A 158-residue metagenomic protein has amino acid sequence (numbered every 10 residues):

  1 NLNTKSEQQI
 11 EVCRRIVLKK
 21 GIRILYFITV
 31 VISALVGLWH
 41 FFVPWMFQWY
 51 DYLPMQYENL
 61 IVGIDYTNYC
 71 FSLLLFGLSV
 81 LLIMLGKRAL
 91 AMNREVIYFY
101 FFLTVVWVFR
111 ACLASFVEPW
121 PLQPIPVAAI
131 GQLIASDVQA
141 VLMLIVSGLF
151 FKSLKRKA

Functional and structural regions predicted by a protein language model:
R15-S33: Cytosolic juxtamembrane helix and N-cap/initiation of the first transmembrane helix
V31, G37, P44, N59-K87 (+1 more regions): Core segments of alpha-helical transmembrane spans in multipass integral membrane proteins
F41-D51, F116: Membrane-helix interface motif
D51-I61: Perimembrane loop-to-helix junctions flanking transmembrane segments
S79-I97, S153-L154: Juxtamembrane helix-break-helix junctions at the cytosolic face of small multi-pass alpha-helical membrane proteins
C112-L133: Membrane-helix boundary connector in multi-pass membrane proteins
Q139-K157: Membrane-water interface at the C-terminal end of transmembrane alpha helices
